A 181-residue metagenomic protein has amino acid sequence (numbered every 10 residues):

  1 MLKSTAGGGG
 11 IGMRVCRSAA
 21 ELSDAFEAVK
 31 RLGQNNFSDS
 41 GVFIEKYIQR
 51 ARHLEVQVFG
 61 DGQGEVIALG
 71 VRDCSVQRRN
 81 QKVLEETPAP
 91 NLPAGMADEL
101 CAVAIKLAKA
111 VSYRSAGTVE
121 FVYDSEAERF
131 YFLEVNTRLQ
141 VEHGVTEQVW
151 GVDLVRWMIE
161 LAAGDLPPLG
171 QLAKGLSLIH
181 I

Functional and structural regions predicted by a protein language model:
M1: Acidic/histidine-enriched active-site and ligand-binding environments that engage anionic O-linkages
S4-G9, C16-L178: ATP-dependent carboxylate activation and anion-phosphoryl transfer catalytic cores that bind Mg-ATP to form
